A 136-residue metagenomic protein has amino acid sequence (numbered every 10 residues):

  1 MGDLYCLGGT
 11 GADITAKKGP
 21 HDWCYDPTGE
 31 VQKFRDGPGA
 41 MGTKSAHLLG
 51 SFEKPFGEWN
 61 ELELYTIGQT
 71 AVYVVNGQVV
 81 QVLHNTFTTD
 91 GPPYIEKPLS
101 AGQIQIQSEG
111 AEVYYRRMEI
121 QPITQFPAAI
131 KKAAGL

Functional and structural regions predicted by a protein language model:
M1-L136: Carbohydrate-interacting regions of secretory-pathway proteins
